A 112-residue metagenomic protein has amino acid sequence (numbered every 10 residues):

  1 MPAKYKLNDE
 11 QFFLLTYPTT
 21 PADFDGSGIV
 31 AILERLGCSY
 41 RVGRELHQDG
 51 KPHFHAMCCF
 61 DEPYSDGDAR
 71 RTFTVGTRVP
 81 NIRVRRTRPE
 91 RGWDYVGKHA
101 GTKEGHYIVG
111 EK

Functional and structural regions predicted by a protein language model:
M1-L36, D61-K112: Catalytic "initiation/cleavage/transfer" segments centered on a nucleophilic residue and adjacent nucleic-acid-engaging
N8, D49-K51: Short coil/turn motifs at beta-sheet boundaries
R35-D49: Short, glycine- and small/hydrophobic-rich beta-strand elements in well-ordered beta-sheets
K51-F60: A generic structural motif
